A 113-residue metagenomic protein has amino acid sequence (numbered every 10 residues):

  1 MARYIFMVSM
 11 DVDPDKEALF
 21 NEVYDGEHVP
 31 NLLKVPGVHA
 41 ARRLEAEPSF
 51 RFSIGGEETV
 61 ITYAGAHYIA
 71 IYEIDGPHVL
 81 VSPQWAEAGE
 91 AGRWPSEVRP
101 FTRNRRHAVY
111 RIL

Functional and structural regions predicted by a protein language model:
M1-L113: Macromolecular interaction modules
